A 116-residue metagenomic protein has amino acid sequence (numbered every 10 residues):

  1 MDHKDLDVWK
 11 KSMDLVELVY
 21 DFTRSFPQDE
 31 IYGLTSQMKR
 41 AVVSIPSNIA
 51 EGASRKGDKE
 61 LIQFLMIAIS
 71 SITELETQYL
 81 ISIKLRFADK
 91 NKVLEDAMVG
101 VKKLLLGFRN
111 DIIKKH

Functional and structural regions predicted by a protein language model:
M1-H116: Amphipathic alpha-helical assembly/interaction segments
